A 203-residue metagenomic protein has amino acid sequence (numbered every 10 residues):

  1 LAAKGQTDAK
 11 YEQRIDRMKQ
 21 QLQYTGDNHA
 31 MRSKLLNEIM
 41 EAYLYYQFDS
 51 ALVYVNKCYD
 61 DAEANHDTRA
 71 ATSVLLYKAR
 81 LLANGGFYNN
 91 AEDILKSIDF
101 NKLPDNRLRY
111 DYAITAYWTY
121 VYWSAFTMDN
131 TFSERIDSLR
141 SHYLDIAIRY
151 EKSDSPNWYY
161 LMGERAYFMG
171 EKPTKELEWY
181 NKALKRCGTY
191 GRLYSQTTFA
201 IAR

Functional and structural regions predicted by a protein language model:
L1-R203: A "functional boundary" signal
